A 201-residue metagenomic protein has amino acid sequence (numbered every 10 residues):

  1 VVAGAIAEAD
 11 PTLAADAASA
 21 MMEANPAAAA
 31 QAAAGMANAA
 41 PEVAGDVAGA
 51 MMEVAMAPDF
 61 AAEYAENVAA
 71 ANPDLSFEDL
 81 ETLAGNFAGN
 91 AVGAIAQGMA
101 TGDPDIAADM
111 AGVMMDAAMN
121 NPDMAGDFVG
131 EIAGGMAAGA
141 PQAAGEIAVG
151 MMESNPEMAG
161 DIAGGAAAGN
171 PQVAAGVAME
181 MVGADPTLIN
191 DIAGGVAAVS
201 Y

Functional and structural regions predicted by a protein language model:
V1-Y201: General marker for long, soluble alpha-helical cores
